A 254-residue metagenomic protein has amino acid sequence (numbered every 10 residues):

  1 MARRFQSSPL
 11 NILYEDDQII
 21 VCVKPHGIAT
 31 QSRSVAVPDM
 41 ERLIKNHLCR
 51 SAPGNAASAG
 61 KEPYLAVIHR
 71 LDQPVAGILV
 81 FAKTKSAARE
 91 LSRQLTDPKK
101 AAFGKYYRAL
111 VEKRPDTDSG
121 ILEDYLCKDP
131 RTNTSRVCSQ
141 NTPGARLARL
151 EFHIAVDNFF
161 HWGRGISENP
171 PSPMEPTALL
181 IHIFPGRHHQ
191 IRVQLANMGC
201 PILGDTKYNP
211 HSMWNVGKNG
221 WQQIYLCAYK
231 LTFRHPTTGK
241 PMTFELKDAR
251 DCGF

Functional and structural regions predicted by a protein language model:
M1-F254: RNA pseudouridine synthases
